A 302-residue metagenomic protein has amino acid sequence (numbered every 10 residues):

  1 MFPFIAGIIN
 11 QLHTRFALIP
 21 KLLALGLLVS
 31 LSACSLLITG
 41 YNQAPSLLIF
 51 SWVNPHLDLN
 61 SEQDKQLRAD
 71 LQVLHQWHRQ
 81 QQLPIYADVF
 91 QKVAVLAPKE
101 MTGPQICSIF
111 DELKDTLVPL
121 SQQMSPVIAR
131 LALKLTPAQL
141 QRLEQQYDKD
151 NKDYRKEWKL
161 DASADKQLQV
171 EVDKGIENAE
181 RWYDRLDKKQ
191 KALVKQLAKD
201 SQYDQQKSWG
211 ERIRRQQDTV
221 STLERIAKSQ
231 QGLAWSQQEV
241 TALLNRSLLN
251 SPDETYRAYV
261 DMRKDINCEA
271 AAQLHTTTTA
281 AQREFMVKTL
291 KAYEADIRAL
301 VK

Functional and structural regions predicted by a protein language model:
M1-A17: N-terminal secretory signal peptides that target proteins for export/translocation
S30-A33: C-terminal motif of bacterial Sec signal peptides marking the signal peptidase cleavage site
S35-L37: Bacterial signal peptide processing site
T39-H78: Start-of-domain marker
F50-S51, W209-K302: A cross-kingdom marker for long, charged
V53, Q66-L67, S121-L135, L143 (+4 more regions): Short, structured motif recognition centered on aromatic/hydrophobic residues
Q80-P119: Mid-chain, structured segments of secreted extracytoplasmic proteins
A129-D253: Extended amphipathic alpha-helical interaction segments
